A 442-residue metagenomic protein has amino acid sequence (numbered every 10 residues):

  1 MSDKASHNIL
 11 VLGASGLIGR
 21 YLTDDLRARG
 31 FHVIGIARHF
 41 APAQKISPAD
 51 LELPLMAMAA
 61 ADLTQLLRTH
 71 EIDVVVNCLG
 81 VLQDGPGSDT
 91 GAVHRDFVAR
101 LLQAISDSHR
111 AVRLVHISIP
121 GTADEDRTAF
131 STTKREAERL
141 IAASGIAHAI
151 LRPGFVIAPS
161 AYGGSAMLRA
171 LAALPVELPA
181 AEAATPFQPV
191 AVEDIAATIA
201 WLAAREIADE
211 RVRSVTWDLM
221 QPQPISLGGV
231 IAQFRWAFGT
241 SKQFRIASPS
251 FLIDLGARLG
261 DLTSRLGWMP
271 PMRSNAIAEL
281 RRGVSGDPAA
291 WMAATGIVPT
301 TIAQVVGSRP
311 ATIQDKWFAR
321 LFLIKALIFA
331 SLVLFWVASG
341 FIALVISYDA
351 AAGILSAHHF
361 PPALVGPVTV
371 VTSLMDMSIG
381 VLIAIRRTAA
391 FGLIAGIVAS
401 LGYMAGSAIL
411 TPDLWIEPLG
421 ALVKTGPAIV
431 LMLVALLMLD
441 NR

Functional and structural regions predicted by a protein language model:
D3, W201-M272, G283-K325: Mid/C-terminal beta-alpha module of Rossmann-like enzyme folds, strongest in SDR-family dehydrogenases/epimerases
A5-R29: N-terminal Rossmann NAD(P)H-binding glycine-rich loop of SDR-like oxidoreductase domains
Y21-D25, R29, A104, L140 (+1 more regions): Rossmann-fold NAD(P)-dependent oxidoreductase module
F31-R38: Conserved glycine-rich Rossmann-like NAD(P)H-binding loop of the short-chain dehydrogenase/reductase
P42-K45, D50-R100, A104-D107, I119-D124: NAD(P)H-binding glycine-rich loop region in Rossmannoid oxidoreductase-like domains and their noncatalytic homologs
V81-L82, G91-S144, H148-G154, A158: Conserved Rossmann-fold NAD(P)-dependent oxidoreductase catalytic core, especially the SDR/UDP-sugar
A170-V190, D194, T198-L202, D209-M220: A conserved pocket-lining segment of Rossmann-fold NAD(P)-dependent short-chain dehydrogenase/reductase
P270-Y348, A363-R442: Extended, low-polarity transmembrane helix blocks
